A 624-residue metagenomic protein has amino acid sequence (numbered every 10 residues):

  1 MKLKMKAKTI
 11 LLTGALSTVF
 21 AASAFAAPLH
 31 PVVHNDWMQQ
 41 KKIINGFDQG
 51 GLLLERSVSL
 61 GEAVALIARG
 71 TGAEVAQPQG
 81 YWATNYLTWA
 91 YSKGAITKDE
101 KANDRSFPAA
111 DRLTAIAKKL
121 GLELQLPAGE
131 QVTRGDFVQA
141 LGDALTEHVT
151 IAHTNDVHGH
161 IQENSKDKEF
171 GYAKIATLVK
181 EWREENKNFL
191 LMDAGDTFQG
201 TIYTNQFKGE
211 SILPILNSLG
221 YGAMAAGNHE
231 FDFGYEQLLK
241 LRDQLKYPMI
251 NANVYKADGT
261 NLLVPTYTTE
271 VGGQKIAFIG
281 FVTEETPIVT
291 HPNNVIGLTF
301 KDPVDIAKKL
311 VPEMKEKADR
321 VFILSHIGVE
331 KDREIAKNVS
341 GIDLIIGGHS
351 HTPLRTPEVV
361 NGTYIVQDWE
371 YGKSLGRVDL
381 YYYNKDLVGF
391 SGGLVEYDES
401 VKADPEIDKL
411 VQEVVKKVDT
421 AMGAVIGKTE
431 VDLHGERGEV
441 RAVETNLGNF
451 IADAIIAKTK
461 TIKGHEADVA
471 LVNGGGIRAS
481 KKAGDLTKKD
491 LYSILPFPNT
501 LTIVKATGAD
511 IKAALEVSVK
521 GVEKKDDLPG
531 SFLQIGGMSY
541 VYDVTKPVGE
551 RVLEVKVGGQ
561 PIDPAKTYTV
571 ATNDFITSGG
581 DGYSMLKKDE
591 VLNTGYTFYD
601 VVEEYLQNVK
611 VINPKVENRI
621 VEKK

Functional and structural regions predicted by a protein language model:
M1-T146: N-terminal propeptides
L66, A115, A140, L178 (+2 more regions): Generic alpha-helical secondary-structure signal
I67-T71, A152-E163, I426-G438, S493 (+1 more regions): Acidic/histidine-rich, surface-exposed loop or edge segments in extracytoplasmic proteins
G80-W89, A194-Q199, G474, R478: Acidic helix-start/capping segments at beta-turn-to-alpha-helix junctions
T88, T150, H160, F170 (+4 more regions): Feature captures C-terminal
T146-K402, K409, A442-A457, K463-A470 (+5 more regions): Acidic, metal/ion-coordinating pockets
P405-L486: Hard-cation-handling environments
